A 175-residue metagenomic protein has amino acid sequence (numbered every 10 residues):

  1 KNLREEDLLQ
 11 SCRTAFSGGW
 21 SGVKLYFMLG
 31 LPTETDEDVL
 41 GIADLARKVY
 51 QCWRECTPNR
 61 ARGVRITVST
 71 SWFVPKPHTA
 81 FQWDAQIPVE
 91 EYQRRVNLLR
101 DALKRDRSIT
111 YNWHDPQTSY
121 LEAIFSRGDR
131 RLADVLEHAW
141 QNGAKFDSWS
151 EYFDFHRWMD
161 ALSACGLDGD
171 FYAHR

Functional and structural regions predicted by a protein language model:
K1-N59, A80-E91: Conserved non-cysteine loop/helix-boundary elements of the Radical SAM core domain that shape
C12, I66, L98-L99: Metal-dependent DNA phosphodiester-chemistry modules and their immediately adjacent helices/loops in DNA-processing
T14-S21, T67-F73, C165-H174: Short, compositionally biased low-complexity segments
W20-M28, G63-T67, D106-S108, G143 (+1 more regions): Active-site lining segments that contact anionic ligands and/or coordinate catalytic metals
M28-L31, N59-P75, Y111-S126: A glycine-rich phosphate-binding loop feature that marks nucleotide/adenosyl-phosphate handling sites
R54-P58, R100-T110: Flexible helix-coil linker/hinge segments at domain or subdomain boundaries
V89-A102: Gly/lys/ser-thr-rich phosphate-binding loops in alpha/beta enzymes that coordinate phosphoanhydride or phosphate groups
V96, R105-R175: Radical SAM enzyme core and accessory elements
